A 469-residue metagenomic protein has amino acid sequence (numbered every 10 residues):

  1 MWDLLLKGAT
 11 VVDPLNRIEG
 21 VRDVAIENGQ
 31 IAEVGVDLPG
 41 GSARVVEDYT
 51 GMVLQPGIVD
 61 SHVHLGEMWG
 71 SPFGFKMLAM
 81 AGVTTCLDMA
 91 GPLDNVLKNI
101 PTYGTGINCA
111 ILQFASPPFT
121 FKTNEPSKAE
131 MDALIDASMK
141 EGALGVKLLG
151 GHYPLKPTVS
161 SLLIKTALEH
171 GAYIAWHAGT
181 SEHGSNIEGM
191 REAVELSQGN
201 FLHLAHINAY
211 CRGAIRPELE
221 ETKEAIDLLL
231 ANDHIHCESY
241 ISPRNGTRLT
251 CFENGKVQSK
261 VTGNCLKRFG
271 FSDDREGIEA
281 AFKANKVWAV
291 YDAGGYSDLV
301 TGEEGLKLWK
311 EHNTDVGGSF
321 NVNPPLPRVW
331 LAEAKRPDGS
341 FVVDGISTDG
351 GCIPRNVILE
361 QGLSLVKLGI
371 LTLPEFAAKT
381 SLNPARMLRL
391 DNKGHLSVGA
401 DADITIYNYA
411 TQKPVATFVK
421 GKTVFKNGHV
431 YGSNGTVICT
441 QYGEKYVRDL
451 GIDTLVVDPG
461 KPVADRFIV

Functional and structural regions predicted by a protein language model:
M1-R22, E27, V36-D37, K76-M80 (+4 more regions): Active-site microenvironment of metallo-dependent hydrolases
L38-L54: Active-site metal-binding motif and surrounding structural segment of the metallo-beta-lactamase
M52-F73: Di-metal (Zn2+ and/or Mg2+/Mn2+) metal-binding site signature of metallo-dependent hydrolases with the MBL/beta-CASP
G57-V63, C86-D88, C109-Q113, V146-L148 (+4 more regions): Hydrophobic faces of well-ordered beta-strands that scaffold small-molecule active sites in alpha/beta enzyme cores
P72-Y153, K165-A172: Divalent-metal coordination cores built from histidine and acidic residues
L97-P101, K122-N124, P157-I164, G184-L196 (+2 more regions): Distinct, well-ordered alpha-helical segments
D136, A143-L230, C237, N245-T247: Functional cores that coordinate and move charged inorganic groups
L144, R216-S364, I468-V469: Active-site neighborhoods of metal-dependent hydrolases
